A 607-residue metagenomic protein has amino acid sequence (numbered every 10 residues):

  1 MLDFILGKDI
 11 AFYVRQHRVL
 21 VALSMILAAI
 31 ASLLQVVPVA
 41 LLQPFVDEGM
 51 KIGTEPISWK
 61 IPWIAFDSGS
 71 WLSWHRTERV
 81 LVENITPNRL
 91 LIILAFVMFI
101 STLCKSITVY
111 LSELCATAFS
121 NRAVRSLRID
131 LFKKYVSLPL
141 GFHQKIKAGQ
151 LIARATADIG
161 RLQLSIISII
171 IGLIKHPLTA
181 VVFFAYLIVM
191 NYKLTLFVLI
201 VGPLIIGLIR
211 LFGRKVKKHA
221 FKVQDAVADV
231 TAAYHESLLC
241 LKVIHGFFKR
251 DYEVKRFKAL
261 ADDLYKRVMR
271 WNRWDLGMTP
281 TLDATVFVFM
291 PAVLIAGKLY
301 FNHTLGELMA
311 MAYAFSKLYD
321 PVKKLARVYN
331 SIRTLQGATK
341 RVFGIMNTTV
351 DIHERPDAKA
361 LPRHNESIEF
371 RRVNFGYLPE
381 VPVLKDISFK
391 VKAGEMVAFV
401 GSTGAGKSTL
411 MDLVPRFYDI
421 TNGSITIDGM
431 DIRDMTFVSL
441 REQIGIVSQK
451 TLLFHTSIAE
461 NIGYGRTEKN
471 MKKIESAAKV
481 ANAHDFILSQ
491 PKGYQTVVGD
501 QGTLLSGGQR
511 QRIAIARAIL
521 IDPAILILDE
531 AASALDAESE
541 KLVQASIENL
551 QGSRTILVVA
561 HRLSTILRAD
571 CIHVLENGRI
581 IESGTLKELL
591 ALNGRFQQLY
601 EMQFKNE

Functional and structural regions predicted by a protein language model:
M1-P38, G49-L94, C104, L111-A116 (+11 more regions): Membrane-integrated ABC transporters
R15-V19, L140-G141, A157-I166, I170 (+8 more regions): An intracellular "coupling" helix at the cytosolic face of ABC transporter transmembrane type-1 domains
V19-P44, M98, E113-T117, Q163-H176 (+3 more regions): Alpha-helical segments in transporter systems
L23-I30, S168-K222, V293-T304, D320: Transmembrane helices of ABC transporter permease
I30-L34, P38, F99, L103-A116 (+5 more regions): Hydrophobic alpha-helical membrane-associated segments
G53-T54, N121, I129-A153, A157-I159 (+6 more regions): Short intracellular "coupling" helices and adjacent cytoplasmic loop segments at the cytosolic face of multi-pass
Y186-I200, W274-R341, I345-M346: Helix-loop-helix
E354-R355, L361-E607: ABC-type nucleotide-binding domain
